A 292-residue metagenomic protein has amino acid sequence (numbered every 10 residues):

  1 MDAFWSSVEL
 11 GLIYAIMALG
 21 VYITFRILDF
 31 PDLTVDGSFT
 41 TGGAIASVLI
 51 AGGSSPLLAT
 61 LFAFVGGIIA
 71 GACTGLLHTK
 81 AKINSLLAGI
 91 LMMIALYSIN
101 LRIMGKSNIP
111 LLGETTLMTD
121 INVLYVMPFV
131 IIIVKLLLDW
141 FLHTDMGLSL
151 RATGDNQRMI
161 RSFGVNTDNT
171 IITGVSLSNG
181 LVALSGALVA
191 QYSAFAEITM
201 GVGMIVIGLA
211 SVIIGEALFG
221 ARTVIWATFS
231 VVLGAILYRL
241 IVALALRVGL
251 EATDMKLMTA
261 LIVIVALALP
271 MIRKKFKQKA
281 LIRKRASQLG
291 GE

Functional and structural regions predicted by a protein language model:
A3-S55, T60, L77-H78, I213-G220 (+1 more regions): Single transmembrane alpha-helix segments in multi-pass membrane proteins
L12, G37, L57-V65, L87 (+5 more regions): Hydrophobic alpha-helical transmembrane segments
V21, S54-I94, I99, G234: Alpha-helical transmembrane segments within multi-pass membrane transporters and channels
I23, V48, G52, A72 (+10 more regions): Membrane-interface helix caps of multi-pass small-molecule transporters
S55, V123-I205, A210: Helix-loop-helix "hairpin" substructures at the membrane interface of multi-pass membrane proteins
S85, G89-H143, I172-T173, E197-I198 (+3 more regions): Transmembrane helix-bundle core of multi-pass membrane transporters and related energy-transducing complexes
D155-S162, N166-N169, I241-E292: Cytosolic-side transmembrane-helix boundaries in multi-pass membrane proteins
V182, S193-L257: Transmembrane alpha-helical segments in multi-pass inner-membrane proteins
